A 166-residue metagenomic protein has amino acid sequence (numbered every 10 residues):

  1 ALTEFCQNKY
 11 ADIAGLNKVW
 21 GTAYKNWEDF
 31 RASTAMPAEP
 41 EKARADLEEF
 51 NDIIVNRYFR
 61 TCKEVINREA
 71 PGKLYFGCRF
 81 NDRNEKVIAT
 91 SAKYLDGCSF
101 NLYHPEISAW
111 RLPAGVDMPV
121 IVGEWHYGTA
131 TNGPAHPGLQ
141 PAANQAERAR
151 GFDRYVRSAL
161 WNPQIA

Functional and structural regions predicted by a protein language model:
A1-I88: Polysaccharide-binding and catalytic clefts of secreted carbohydrate-active enzymes
L2, K93, N132, A166: Aromatic-rich peripheral "rim/lid" segments of glycoside hydrolase catalytic domains that contact and position glycan
A11, A70-L74, Y94-D96, V116-V120 (+1 more regions): Loop/turn elements at helix/coil->beta-strand transitions in domains of secreted/extracellular proteins
R31-E48, N81, V116-Y155: Active-site clefts of carbohydrate-active enzymes
N56-E64, W110, F152, V156: Generic structural signal for well-ordered alpha-helices, preferentially at hydrophobic/aromatic core positions
F76-R79, S99-N101, G123-E124: A cross-family glycoside hydrolase active-site/sugar-binding cleft signature
N81-V87, S99-W110: Acidic-and-aromatic substrate-binding clefts and catalytic sites of carbohydrate-active enzymes
I88-A92, L112, A159: A general structural signal for stabilizing positions within well-ordered secondary structure
